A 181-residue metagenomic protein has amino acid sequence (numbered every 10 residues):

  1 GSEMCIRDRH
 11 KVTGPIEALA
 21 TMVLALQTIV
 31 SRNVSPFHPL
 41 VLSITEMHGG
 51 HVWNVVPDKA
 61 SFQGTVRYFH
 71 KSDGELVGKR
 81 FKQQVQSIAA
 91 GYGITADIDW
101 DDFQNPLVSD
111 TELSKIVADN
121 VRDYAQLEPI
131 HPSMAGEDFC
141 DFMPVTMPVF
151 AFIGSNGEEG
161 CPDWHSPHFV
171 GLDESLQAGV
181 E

Functional and structural regions predicted by a protein language model:
G1-I6: Short, small-residue-biased leader/transition segments that mark boundaries at the very start of proteins
R7-R9, C161-P162: Short, charged, solvent-exposed linker or helix-capping segments at domain edges/interfaces that act as flexible hinges
D8-K11, L76: Short, solvent-exposed loop/turn segments at secondary-structure boundaries
I16, A20-E181: Metal-dependent amide/peptide-bond hydrolase catalytic core, centered on the "pita-bread" metallohydrolase fold
